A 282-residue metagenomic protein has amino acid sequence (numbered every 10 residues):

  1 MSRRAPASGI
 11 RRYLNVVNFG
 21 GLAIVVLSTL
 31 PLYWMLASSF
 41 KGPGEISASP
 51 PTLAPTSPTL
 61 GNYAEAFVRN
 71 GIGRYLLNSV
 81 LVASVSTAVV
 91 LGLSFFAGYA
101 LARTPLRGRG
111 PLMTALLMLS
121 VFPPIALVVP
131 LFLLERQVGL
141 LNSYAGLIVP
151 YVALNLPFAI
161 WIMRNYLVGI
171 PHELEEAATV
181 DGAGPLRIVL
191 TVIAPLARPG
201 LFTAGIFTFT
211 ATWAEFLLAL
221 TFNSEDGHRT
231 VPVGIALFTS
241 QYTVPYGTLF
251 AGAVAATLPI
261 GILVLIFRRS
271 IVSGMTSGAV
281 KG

Functional and structural regions predicted by a protein language model:
M1-R11: Short, Lys/Arg-rich, polar N-terminal cytosolic tail immediately upstream of the first transmembrane signal-anchor
Y13-G282: A structural signal for multi-pass alpha-helical bundles of membrane permease subunits that mediate small-molecule
